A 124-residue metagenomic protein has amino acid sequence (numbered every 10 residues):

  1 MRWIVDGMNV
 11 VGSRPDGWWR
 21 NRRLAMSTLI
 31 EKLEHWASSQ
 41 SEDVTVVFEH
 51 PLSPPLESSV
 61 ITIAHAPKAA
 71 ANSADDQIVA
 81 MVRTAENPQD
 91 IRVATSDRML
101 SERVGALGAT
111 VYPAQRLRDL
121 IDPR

Functional and structural regions predicted by a protein language model:
R2-V5, N9-R124: Nuclease catalytic cores that cleave nucleic-acid phosphodiester bonds, predominantly acidic two-metal-ion
